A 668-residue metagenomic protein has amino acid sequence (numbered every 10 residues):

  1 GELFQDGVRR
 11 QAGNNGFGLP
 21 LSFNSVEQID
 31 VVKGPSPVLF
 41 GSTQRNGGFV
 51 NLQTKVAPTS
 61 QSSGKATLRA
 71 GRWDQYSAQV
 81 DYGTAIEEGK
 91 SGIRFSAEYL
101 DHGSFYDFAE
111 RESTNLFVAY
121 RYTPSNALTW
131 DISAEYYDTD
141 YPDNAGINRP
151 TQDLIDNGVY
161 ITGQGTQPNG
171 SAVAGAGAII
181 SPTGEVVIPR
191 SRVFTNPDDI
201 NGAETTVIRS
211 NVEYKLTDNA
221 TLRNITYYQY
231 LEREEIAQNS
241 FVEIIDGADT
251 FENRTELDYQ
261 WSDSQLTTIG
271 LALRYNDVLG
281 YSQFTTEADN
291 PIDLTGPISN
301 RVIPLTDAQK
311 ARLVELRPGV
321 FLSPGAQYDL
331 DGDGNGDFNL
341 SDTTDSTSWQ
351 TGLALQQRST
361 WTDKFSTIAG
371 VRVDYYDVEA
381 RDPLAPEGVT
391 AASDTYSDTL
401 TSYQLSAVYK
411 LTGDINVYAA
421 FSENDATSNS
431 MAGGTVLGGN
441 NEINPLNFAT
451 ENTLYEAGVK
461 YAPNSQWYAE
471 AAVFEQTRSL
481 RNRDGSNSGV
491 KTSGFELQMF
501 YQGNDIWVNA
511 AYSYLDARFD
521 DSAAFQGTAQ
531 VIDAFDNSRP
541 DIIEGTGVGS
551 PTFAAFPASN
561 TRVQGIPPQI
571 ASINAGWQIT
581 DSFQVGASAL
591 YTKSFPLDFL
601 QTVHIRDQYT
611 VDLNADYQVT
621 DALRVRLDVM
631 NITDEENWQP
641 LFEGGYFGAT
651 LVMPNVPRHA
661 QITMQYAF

Functional and structural regions predicted by a protein language model:
G1-P35: Periplasmic plug
A12, N24-E27, P37-L116, P124-W130 (+2 more regions): Outer-membrane beta-barrel translocator/receptor signature
K90-I93, A127-W130, N219-L222, S264-T267 (+8 more regions): Repeated loop/turn-to-beta-strand initiation elements of outer-membrane beta-barrel proteins
T114-Y281, Y468-E470: Outer-membrane beta-barrel domain signature, strongest for Gram-negative TonB-dependent receptors and also present
T123, S264-L266, A272-N276, D342-R478 (+4 more regions): Structural signature of Gram-negative outer-membrane beta-barrels, strongest in the C-terminal barrel of TonB-dependent
T206-L231, D246-D382, V408-K410, Q502: Face-selective signature of the C-terminal outer-membrane beta-barrel domain
S465-S479, N487-L600, D621, D634 (+1 more regions): Gram-negative outer-membrane beta-barrel transporters
K593-P596, Y617-F668: C-terminal beta-signal and adjacent terminal beta-strands/loops of Gram-negative outer-membrane beta-barrel proteins
